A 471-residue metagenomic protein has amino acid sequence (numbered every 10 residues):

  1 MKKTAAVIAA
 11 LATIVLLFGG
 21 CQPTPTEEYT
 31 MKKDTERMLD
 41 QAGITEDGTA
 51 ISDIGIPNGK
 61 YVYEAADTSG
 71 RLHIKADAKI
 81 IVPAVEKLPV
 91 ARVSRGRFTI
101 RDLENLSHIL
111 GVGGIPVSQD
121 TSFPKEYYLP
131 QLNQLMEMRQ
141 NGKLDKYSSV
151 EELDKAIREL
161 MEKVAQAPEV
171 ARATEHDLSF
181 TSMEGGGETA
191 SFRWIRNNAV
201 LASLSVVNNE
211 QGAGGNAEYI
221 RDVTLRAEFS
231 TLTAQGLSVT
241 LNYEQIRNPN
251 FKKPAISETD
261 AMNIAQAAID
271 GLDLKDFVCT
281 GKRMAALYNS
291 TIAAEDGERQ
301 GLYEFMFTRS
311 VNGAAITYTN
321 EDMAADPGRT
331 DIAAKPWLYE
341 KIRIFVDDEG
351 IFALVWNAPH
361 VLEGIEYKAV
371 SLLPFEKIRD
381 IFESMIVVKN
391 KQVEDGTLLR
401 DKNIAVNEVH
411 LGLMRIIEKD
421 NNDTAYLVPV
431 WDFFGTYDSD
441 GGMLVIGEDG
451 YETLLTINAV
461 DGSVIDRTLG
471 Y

Functional and structural regions predicted by a protein language model:
M1-A12: Positively charged n-region of N-terminal signal peptides that target proteins for export
V7, N250-F251, K419: Residues at structural and domain junctions
L16-G20: C-terminal motif of bacterial Sec signal peptides marking the signal peptidase cleavage site
C21-A333: Preferential activation on post-signal-peptide N-terminal prodomains/segments of secreted or lumenal proteins
E27-T30, D34-R37, L413-Y471: Activation/maturation switch segments at domain boundaries
L204-L232, T317-W356, G441-Y471: A short, surface-exposed beta-strand/turn
Y243-R247, A261-M443: Segments that shape or occlude catalytic/ligand-binding pockets
